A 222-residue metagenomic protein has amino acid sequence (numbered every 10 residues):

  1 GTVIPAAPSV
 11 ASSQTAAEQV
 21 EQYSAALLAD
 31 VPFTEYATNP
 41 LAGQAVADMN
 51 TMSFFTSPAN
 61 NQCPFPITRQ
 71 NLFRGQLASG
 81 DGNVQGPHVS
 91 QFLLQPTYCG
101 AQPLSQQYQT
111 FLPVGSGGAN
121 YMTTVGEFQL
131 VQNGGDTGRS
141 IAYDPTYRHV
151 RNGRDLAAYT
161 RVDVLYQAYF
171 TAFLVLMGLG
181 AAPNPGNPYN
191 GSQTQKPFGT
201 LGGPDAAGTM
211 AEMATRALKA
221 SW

Functional and structural regions predicted by a protein language model:
G1-W222: Hydrophobic alpha-helical bundle signature of multipass membrane enzymes
